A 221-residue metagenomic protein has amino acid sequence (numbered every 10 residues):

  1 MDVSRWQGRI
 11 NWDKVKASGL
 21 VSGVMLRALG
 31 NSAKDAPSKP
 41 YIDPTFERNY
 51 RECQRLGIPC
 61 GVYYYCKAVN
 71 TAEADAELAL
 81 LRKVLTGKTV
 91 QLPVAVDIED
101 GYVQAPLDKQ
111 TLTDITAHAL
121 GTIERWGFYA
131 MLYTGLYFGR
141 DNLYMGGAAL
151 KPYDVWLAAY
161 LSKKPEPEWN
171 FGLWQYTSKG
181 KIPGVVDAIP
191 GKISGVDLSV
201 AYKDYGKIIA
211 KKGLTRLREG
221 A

Functional and structural regions predicted by a protein language model:
M1-D13, S18, S22, G146-A221: Functionally critical loop-and-helix segments that line ligand-binding/catalytic clefts of soluble enzyme domains
M1-W126: Substrate-binding cleft of extracellular glycoside hydrolase catalytic domains
S32-A33, V69, G139, K164 (+1 more regions): Flexible, glycine-rich phosphate/dinucleotide-binding loops and adjacent beta-alpha linkers at cofactor/substrate
L92-P167: Catalytic domains of cell-wall/extracellular-matrix polysaccharide-remodeling enzymes, centered on de-N-acetylation
